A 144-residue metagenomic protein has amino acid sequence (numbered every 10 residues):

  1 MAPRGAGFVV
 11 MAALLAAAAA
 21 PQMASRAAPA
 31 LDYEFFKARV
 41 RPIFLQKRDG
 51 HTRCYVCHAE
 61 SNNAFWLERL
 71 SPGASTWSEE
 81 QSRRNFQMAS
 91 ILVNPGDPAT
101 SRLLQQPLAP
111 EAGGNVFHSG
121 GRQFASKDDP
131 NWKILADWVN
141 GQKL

Functional and structural regions predicted by a protein language model:
M1-P3: N-terminal secretory signal peptides that target proteins for export/translocation
G5-V10, A99: Residues at the start of alpha-helices and the adjacent loop-to-helix junctions
F8-A18: Bacterial N-terminal signal peptides
A19-L144: Aromatic- and Gly/Pro-enriched helix-to-coil junctions and flexible linker segments
